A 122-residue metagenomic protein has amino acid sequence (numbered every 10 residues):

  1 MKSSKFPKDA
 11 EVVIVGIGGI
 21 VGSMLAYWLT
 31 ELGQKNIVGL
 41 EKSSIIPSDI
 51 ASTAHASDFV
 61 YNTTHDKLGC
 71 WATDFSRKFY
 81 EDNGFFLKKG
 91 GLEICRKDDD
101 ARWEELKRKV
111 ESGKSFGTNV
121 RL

Functional and structural regions predicted by a protein language model:
S3-V21, V38: Beta1/beta-strand and adjacent pyrophosphate-binding region of the FAD-binding site in flavoprotein oxidoreductases
S4-K5, D49-S52, G84, V110: Short secondary-structure boundary/capping segments
K8-A10, G33, H55, K88: Residue-level preference for short coil/turn positions at secondary-structure junctions
G19, S44, D98-D99: Short, glycine/serine-rich, charged loops/turns that create anion-binding and catalytic segments at active sites
L29-T30, G113: Hydrophobic alpha-helical packing residues
T30-T53: Glycine-rich FAD pyrophosphate-binding loop
A56-L122: Dinucleotide-binding Rossmann-like beta1-alpha1 core, especially the glycine-rich loop that anchors the ADP
